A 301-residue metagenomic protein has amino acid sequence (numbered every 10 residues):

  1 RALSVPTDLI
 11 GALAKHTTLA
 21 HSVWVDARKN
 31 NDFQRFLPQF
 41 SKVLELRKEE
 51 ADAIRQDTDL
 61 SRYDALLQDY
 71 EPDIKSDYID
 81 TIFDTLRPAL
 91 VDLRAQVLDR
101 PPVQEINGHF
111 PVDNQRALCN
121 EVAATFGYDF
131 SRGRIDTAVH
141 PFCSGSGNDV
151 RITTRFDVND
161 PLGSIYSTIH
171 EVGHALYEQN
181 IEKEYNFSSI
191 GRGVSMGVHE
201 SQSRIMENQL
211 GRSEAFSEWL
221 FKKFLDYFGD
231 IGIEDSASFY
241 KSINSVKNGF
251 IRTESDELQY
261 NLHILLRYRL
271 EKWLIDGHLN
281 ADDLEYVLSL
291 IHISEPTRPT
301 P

Functional and structural regions predicted by a protein language model:
L9-A12, Q39-K42, I82, P111 (+7 more regions): Secondary-structure capping and boundary motifs in well-ordered enzyme cores
L13-P161: Contiguous, non-catalytic segments that form substrate-binding/exosite surfaces or channel walls
D26-Q34, D73, L93-E105, E182-S189 (+2 more regions): Inter-helical turn/loop segments and adjacent helix faces that build the functional surface of alpha-helical bundle
R100-E105, V150-V158, E182-S189, F250-S255 (+1 more regions): Glycine- and acidic
C119, G147, S167, I181-G191 (+1 more regions): An N-terminal structural lobe/cap that precedes and organizes the functional/catalytic core across diverse proteins
Y166-Q179, E200-R204: Active-site recognition of the HExxH zinc-binding catalytic motif
G191-H278: A conserved active-site cap/scaffold subdomain adjacent to cofactor or substrate pockets
I291-P301: Single conserved hydrophobic/aromatic residue that forms the stacking wall/gate of nucleotide- or nucleobase-binding
